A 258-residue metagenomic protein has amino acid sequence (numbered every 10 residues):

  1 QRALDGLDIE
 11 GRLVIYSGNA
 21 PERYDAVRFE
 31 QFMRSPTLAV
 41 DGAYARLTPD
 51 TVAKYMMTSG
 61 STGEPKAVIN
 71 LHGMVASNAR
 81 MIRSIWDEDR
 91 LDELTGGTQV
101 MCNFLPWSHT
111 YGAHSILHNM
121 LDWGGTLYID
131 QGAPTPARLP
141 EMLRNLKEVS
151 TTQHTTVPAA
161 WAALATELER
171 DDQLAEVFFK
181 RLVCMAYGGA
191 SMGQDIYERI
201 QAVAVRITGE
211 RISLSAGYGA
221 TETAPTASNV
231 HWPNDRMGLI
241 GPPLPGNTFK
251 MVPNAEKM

Functional and structural regions predicted by a protein language model:
L4-Y24, T95-G97, I116, W123 (+1 more regions): Conserved adenylate-forming
I15, M33-M57, E64, D89-V100: Conserved pre-ATP/AMP-binding loop-to-beta segment of ANL
V27-E30, D50, H72-G73, L105 (+1 more regions): Structural detector for helix-capping/boundary residues
R34-L38, M81-L91, R170, R206: Conserved helix-loop functional segments at active or binding sites
D50-V68, A79, R83-W86, Y218: ATP phosphate-binding P-loop of adenylate-forming
A67, V75, A113: Active-site "substrate specificity/gating" loop of NAD(P)-dependent dehydrogenases, especially the short-chain
R83, F104-T110, L117, A133: Conserved AMP-binding
